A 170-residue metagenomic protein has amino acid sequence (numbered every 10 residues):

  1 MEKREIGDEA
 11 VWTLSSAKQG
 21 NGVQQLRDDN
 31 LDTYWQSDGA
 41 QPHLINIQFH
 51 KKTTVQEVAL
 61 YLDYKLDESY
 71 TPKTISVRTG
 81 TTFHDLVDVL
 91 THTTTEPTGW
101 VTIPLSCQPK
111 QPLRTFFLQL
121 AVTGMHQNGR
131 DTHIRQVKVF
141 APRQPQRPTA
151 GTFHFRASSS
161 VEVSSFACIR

Functional and structural regions predicted by a protein language model:
M1-Q48, S69-Y70, P148-R170: Disordered, acidic Ser/Thr/Pro-rich linker "stalks" and the adjacent N-terminal cap of the next globular domain
N30, L44-I47, V55-Y61, V101-P142: Hydrophobic/aromatic beta-strand segments within beta-rich folds
K52-V55, T82-H84: Short, charged/polar surface micro-motifs in flexible loops or helix N-caps
T53, D63-P72, Q127-N128: Extended, low-complexity, turn-rich repeat/linker tracts enriched in Gly/Pro/Ser/Thr and Asp/Glu that occur
A59-Y61, T71-T74, V89-H92, T132-Q136 (+1 more regions): Short coil/turn segments at secondary-structure boundaries
E68-F83: Short, surface-exposed beta-strand/strand-loop-strand elements in extracellular ectodomains
K73, D85, G99, F116-L118: A short pocket-lining beta-strand/turn micro-motif at the edge of beta-sheets
H84-Q108: Extracellular carbohydrate recognition and processing domains and analogous Trp-centered ligand-binding platforms
